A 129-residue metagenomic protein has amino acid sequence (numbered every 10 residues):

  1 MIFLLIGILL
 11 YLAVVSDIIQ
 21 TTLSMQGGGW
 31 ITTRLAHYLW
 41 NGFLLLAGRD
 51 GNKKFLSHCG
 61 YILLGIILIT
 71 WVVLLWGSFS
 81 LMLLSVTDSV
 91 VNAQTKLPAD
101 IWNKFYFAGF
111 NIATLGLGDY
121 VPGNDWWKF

Functional and structural regions predicted by a protein language model:
M1-A13, G109, V121, D125: Long, highly hydrophobic alpha-helical transmembrane signal-anchor segments
M1-L5, S57-W71: Alpha-helical transmembrane segments and their helix-start/interface "positive-inside/aromatic belt" motifs in integral
G7, G65-I66, F105, F129: Hydrophobic alpha-helical transmembrane segments
L12, S16-G29, I66-F107: Outer-pore turret/helix-boundary of cation channels
M25-D50: Membrane-interface amphipathic/juxtamembrane segments adjacent to transmembrane helices
L44, V91-K128: Pore-loop/selectivity-filter region of tetrameric P-loop cation channels
L46-L63, D119: Cytosolic juxtamembrane amphipathic/interface segments immediately preceding and feeding into a transmembrane helix
